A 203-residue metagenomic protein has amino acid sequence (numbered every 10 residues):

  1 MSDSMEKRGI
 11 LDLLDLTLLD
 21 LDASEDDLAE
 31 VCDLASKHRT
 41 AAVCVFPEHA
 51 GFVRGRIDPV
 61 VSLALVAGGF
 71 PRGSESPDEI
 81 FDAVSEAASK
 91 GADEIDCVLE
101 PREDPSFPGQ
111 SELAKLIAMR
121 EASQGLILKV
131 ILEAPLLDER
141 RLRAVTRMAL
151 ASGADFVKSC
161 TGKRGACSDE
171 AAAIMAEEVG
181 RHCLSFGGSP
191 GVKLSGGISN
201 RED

Functional and structural regions predicted by a protein language model:
D3-H38, A42, E48-V192, R201-D203: Alpha/beta enzyme core
S195: Short hydrophobic "strand-cap" motifs at the C-terminus of beta-strands
I198: Short donor-sugar binding/catalytic loops of nucleotide-sugar-dependent glycosyltransferases, especially enzymes
